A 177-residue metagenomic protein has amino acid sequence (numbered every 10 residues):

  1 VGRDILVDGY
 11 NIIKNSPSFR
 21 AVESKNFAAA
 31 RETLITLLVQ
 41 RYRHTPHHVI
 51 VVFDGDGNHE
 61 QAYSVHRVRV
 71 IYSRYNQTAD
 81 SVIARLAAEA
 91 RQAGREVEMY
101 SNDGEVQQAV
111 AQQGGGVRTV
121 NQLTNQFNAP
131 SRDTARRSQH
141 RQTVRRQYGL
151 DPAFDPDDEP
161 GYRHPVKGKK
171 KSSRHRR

Functional and structural regions predicted by a protein language model:
R3-I5, N11-R177: Nuclease catalytic cores that cleave nucleic-acid phosphodiester bonds, predominantly acidic two-metal-ion
